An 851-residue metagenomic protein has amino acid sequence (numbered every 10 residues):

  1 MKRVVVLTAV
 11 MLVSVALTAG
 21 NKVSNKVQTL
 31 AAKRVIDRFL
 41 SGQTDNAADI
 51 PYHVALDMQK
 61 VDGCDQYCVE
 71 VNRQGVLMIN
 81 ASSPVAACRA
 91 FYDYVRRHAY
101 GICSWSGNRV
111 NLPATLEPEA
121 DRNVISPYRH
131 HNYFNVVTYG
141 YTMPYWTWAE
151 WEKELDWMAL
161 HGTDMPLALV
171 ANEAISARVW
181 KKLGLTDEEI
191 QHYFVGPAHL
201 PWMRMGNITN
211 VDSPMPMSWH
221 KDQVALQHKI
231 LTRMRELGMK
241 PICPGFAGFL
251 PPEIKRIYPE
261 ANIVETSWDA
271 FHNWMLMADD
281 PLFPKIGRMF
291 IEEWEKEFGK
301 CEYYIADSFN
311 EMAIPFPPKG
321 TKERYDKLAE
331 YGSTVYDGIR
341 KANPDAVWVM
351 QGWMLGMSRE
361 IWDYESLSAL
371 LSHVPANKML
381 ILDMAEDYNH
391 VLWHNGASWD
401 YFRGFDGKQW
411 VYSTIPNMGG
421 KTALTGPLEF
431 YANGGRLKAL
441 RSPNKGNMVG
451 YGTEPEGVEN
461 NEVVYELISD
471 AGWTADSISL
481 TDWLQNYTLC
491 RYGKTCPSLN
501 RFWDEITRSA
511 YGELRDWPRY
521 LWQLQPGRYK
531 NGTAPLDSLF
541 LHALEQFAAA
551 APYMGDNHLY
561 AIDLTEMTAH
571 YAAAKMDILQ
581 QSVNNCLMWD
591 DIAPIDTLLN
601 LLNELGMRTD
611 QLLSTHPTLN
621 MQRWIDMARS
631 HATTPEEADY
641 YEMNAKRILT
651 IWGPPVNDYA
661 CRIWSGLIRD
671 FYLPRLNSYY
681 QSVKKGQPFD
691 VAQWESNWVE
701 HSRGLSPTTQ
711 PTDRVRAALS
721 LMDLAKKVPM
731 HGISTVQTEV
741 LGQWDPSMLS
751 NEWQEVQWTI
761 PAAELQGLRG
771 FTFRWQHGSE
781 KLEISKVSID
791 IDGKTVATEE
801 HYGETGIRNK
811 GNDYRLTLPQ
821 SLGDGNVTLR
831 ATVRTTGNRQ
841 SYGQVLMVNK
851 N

Functional and structural regions predicted by a protein language model:
M1-V23: Bacterial Sec-dependent N-terminal signal peptides
G20-S126: Contiguous, structured surface segment used for ligand recognition
I50, G101-E117, N123, F134-T138 (+7 more regions): Catalytic-core regions of glycoside hydrolase
W664-V736: Extended, compositionally biased alpha-helical segments that mediate assembly or anchoring
T735-E764, E800-Y814: Extracellular carbohydrate recognition and processing domains and analogous Trp-centered ligand-binding platforms
F773-E780, T832-G837: Short beta-strand-plus-loop segments that form exposed binding edges in beta-rich domains
L782-S785, N838-M847: Beta-strand acidic-aromatic groove motif in beta-rich domains, primarily in extracellular
V787-I789: Extracellular beta-strand elements of beta-rich domains used for carbohydrate recognition/degradation or cell-matrix
